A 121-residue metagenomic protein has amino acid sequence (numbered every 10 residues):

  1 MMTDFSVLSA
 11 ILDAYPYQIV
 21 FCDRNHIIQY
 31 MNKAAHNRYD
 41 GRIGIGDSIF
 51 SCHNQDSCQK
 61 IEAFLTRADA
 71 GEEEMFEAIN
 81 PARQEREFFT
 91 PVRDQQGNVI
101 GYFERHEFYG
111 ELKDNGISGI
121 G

Functional and structural regions predicted by a protein language model:
M1-M31: Sensory modules in modular signal-transduction proteins
V20, S118-I120: Non-catalytic regulatory/interaction regions at protein termini and inter-domain linkers
A34-S118: Sensory/regulatory domains in signal-transduction proteins
